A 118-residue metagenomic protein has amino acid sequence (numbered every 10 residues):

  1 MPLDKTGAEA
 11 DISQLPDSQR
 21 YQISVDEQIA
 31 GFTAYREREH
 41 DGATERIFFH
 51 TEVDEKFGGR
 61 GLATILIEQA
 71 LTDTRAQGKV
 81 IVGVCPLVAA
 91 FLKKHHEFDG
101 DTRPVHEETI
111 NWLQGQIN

Functional and structural regions predicted by a protein language model:
P2-R36, H40, E45, E55 (+3 more regions): Terminal substrate-recognition subdomain of acyl/acetyltransferases
T51-G58: A short, internal acetyl-CoA/4′-phosphopantetheine-binding micro-motif in the GNAT/acyltransferase core
G59-A70: Conserved acetyl-CoA-binding loop-helix of GNAT-fold acetyltransferases
